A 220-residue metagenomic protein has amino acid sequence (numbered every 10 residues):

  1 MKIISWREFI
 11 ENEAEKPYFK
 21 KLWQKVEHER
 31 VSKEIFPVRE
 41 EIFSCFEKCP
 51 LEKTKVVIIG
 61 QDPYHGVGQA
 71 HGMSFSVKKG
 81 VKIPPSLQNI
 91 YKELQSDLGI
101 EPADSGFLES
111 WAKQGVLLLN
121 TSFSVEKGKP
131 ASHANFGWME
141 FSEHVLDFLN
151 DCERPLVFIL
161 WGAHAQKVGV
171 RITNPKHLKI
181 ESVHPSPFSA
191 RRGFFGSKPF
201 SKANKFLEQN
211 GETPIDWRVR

Functional and structural regions predicted by a protein language model:
M1-I10: Generic N-terminal amphipathic, Lys/Arg-enriched alpha-helix
K2, S182-V183: Short acidic (Asp/Glu) and glycine-rich catalytic loops that position anionic groups and cofactors
N12-L160, H164-K167, I172, L178-E181 (+3 more regions): A polyanion-binding, active-site-adjacent surface
S197-K198: Polytopic transmembrane helical bundles with strong interfacial aromatic enrichment
